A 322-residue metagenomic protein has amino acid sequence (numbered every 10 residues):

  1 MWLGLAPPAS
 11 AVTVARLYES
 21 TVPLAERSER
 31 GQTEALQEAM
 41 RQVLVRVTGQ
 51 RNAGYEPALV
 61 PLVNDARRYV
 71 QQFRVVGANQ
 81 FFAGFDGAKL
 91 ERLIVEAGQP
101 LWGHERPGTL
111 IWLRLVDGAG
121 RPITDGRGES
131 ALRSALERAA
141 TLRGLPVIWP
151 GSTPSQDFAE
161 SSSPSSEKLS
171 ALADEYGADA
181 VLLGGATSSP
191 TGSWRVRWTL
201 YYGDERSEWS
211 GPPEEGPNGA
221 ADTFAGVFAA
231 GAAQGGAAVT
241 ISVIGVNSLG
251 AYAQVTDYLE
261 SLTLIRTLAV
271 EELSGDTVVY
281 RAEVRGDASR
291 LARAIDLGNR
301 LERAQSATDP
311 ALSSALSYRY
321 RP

Functional and structural regions predicted by a protein language model:
M1-G4: Bacterial N-terminal signal peptides
P7-A11: Sec/Tat signal peptide C-region and signal peptidase I cleavage site
V14-A25, L172-P217, A288-A292, S313-P322: Amphipathic beta-strand/beta-sheet edge segments enriched in Tyr/Trp
Y18-V47: N-terminal targeting signals for Sec/Tat export/insertion, comprising classic cleavable signal peptides
L36-A58, P107-S162, V255-V279, R285 (+1 more regions): N-terminal segment of the mature soluble domain
N52-L115, D125-A131: Signal peptide-directed extracytoplasmic domains
D65, Y69-V76, I111-R114, I148-G151 (+2 more regions): A short, hydrophobic beta-strand-centered structural micro-motif
S210-P213, F228-P322: C-terminal soluble interaction/assembly domains
